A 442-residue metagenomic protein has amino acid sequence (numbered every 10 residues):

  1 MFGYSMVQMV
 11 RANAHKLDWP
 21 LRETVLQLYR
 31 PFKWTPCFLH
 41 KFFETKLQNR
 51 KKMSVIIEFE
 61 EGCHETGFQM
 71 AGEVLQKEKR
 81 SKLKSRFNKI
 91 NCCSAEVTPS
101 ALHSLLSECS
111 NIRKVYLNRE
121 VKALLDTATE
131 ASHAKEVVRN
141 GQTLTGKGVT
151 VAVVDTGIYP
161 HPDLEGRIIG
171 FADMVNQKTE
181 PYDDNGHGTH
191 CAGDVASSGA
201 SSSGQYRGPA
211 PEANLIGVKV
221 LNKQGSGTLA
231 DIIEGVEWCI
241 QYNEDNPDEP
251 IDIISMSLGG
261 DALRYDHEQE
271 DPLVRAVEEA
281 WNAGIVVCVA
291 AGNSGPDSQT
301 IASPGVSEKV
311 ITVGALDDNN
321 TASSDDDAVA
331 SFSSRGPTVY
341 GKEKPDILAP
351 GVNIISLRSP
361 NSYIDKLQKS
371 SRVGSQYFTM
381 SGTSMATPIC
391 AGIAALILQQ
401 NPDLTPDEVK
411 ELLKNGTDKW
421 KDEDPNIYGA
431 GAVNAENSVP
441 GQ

Functional and structural regions predicted by a protein language model:
M1-K46, E65-N140: Autoinhibitory propeptides
K46-E61: Short glycine-/aliphatic-rich beta-strand segments at the starts of folded cytosolic domains
S107-C109, N140-G146, D183, Y206-A210 (+6 more regions): Mature extracellular/periplasmic domains of secretome proteins
V121-A123, G157-Y159, M174, S201 (+6 more regions): Solvent-exposed loop/turn segments at secondary-structure junctions within structured extracellular/periplasmic domains
G141-V151, G157-G170, T179-A230, P247-D252 (+5 more regions): Subtilisin-like serine protease catalytic core
D155, G305-A395, N437: Extracellular S/T/G-rich loop segment that most often corresponds to the catalytic His/Ser-adjacent loop
A192-D194, I216, V220-N222, T300 (+1 more regions): Hydrolase catalytic cores
A196-S197, E237-Q241, D318, A391-Q399: Short glycine/serine- and small hydrophobic-enriched flexible loop segments
